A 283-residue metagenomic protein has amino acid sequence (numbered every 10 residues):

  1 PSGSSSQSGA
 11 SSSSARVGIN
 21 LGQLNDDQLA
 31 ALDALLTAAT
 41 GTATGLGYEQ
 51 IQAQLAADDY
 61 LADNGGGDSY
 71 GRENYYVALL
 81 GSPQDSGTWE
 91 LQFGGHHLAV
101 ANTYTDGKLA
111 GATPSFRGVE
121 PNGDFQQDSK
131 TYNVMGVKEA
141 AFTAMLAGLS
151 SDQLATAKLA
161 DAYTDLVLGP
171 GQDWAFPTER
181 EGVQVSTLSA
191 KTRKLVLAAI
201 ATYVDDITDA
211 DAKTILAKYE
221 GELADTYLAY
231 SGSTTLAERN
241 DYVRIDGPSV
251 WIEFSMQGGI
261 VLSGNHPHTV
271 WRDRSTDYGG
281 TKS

Functional and structural regions predicted by a protein language model:
P1-Q23, A30-S283: A cross-kingdom marker for long, charged
